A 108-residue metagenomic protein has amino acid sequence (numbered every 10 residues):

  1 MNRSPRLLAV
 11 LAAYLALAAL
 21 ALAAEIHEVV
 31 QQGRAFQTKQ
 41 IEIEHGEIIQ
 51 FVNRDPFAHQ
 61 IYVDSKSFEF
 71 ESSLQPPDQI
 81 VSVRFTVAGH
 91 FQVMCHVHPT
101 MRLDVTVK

Functional and structural regions predicted by a protein language model:
M1-L11: Bacterial N-terminal signal peptides that target proteins for export
N2, A21-K108: Extracytoplasmic copper-binding redox domains, predominantly the cupredoxin/blue-copper superfamily
A9-A19: Bacterial N-terminal signal peptides
